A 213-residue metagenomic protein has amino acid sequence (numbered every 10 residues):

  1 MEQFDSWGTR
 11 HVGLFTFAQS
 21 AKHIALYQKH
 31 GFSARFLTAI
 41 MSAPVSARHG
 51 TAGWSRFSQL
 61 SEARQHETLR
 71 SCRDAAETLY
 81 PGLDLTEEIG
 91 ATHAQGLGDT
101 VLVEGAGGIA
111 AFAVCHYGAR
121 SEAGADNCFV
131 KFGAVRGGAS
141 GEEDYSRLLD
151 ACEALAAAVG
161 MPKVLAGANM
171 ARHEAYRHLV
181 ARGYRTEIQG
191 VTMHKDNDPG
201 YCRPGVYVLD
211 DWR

Functional and structural regions predicted by a protein language model:
M1-A18: Basic, Lys/Arg-rich alpha-helical nucleic-acid-recognition elements, primarily the DNA-binding modules of transcription
M1-S6, I24-K29, S140-L155, R177: Conserved acetyl-CoA-binding loop-helix of GNAT-fold acetyltransferases
G8, Q19-L26, L37, T68: Internal, well-ordered alpha-helical segments in soluble enzyme and binding-protein domains
H11, A125-N127, G190: A generic structural signal for beta-strand entry/edge sites
F17-Q19, K29-G50, H116, F132 (+2 more regions): Active-site/acyl-donor-binding loops of N-acyltransferases
A21, H66, E142, H173: Loop/helix-junction capping segments adjacent to catalytic residues or to phosphate/diphosphate-binding pockets
K29-F129: Amide-forming acyltransferase catalytic core, primarily the GNAT-like/NAT-type and related acyltransferase folds
L97-H116, R120-A168: Flexible loop/N-cap segments at domain edges
